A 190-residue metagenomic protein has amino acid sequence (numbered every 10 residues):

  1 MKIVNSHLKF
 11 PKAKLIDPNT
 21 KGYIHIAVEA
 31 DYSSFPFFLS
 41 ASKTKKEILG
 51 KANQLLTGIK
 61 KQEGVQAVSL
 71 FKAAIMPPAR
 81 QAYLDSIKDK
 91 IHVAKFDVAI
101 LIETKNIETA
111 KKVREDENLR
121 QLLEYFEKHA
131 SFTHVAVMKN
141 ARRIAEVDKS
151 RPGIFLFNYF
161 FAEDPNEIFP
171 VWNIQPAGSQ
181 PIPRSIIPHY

Functional and structural regions predicted by a protein language model:
M1-D97, K105-V113, H129-Y190: Short S/T/G/P-rich N-terminal loop/turn motif that feeds into the first structured element of a domain
N118-S131: A common structural junction motif
